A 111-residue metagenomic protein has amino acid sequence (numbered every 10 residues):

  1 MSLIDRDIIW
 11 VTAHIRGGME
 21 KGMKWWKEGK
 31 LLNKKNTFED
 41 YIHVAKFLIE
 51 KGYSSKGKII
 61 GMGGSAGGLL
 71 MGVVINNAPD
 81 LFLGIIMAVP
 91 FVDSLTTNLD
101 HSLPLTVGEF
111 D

Functional and structural regions predicted by a protein language model:
M1-A13: Short amphipathic alpha-helix adjacent to the substrate-entry channel of hydrolases
T12-D111: Active-site-proximal cap/loop segments of hydrolase catalytic domains
